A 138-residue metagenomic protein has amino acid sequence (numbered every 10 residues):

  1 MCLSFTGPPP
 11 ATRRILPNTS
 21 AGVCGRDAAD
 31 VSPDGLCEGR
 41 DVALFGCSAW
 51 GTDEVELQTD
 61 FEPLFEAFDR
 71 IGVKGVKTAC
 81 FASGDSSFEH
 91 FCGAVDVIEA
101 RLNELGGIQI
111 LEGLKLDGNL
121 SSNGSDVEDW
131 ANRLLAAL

Functional and structural regions predicted by a protein language model:
L3, G7-D27, D34-L138: FMN-binding flavodoxin-like domain, especially the glycine-rich phosphate-binding loop
